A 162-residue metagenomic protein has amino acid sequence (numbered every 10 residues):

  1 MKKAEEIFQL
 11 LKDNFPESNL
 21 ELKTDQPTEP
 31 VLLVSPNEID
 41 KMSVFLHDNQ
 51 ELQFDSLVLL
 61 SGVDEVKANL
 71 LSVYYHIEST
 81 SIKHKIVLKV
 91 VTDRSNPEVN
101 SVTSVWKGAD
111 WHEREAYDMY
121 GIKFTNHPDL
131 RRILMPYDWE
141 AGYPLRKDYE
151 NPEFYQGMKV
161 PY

Functional and structural regions predicted by a protein language model:
M1-Y162: Terminal low-complexity/charged segments
